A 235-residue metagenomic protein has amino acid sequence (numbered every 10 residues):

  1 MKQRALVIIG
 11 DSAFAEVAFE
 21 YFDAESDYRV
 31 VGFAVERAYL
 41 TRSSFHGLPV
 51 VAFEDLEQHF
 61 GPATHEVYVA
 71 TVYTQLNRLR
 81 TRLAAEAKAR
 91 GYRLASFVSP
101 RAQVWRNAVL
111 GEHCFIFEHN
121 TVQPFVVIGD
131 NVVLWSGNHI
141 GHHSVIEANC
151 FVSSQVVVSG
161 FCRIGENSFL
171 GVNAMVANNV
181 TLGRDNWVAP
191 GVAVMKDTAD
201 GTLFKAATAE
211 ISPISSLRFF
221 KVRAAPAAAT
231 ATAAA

Functional and structural regions predicted by a protein language model:
M1-F45, Q58-G61: Hydrophobic, well-ordered beta-alpha structural blocks that scaffold small-molecule cofactor pockets
D11, V35-E36, V72, S99 (+1 more regions): Cofactor-binding loop segments of dinucleotide-utilizing enzymes, especially the Rossmann-like FAD- and NAD(P)+-binding
E16, E20, R78-T81, K196: Alpha-helical elements of the RecA-like P-loop NTPase motor core of helicases
Y39-S99, Q103: Phosphate-bearing ligand-interacting subdomains that bind or position ATP/ADP/UDP/GDP/NAD(P) or nucleotide-linked
S96-S212: Structural signal for interior beta-strand "rungs" in well-ordered beta-sheet cores of soluble enzyme domains
A199, K205-A235: …primarily DNA-binding HTH/wHTH and HhH modules…
